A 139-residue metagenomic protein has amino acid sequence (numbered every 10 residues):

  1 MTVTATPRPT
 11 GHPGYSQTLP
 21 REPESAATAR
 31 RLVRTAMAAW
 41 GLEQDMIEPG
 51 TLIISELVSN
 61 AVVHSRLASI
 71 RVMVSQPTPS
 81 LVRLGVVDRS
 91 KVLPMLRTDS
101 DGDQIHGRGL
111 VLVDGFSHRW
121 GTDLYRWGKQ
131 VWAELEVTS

Functional and structural regions predicted by a protein language model:
M1-S16, V62-S139: Conserved beta-strand-loop-beta-strand hairpin that lines the nucleotide-binding pocket of ATP/GTP-utilizing enzymes
S16-T28: STAS-typified acidic loop motif
L19, L52, L57, L110-L112: Generic leucine side-chain signal with a strong bias for well-ordered alpha-helical environments
A26-V33, L110: Heptad-repeat coiled-coil signal-transmission/dimerization helices
R31-S55: Conserved short strand/loop->alpha-helix "switch" segment adjacent to the catalytic nucleotide/phosphoryl-transfer site
P49-L67: Histidine-centered phosphotransfer motif of kinases
